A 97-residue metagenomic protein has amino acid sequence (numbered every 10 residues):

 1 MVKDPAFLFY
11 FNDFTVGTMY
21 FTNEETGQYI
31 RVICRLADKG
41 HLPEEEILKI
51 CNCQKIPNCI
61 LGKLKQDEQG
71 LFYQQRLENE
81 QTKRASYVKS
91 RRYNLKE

Functional and structural regions predicted by a protein language model:
M1-E97: Detector for short helical micro-motifs
